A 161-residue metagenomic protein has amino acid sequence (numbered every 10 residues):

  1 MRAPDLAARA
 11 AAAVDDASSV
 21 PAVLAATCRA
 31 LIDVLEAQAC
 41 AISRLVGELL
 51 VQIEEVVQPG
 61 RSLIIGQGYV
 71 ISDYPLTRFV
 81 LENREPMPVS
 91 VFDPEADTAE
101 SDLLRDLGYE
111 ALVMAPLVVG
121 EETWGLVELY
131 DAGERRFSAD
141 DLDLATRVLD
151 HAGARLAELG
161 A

Functional and structural regions predicted by a protein language model:
M1-A22, D33, R155-A161: Signal-transmission linkers at sensory-effector interfaces
A11-D16, T27-E36, I42-R44, R61 (+2 more regions): Short regulatory alpha-helical segment in sensory/regulatory domains of signaling proteins that mediates
L45, L50-V51, S62-A99, V113: Regulatory sensory and allosteric helical modules in signal-transduction proteins and certain transcription factors
E110-V118: A short, aliphatic-rich beta-strand micro-motif
M114, G125-L126: Short glycine-/small-residue motifs
L126-R135: Short beta-strand-to-loop transition segments that serve as allosteric relay/switch motifs in sensory/regulatory domains
L142, T146-A154: Allosteric cytosolic regulatory segments
